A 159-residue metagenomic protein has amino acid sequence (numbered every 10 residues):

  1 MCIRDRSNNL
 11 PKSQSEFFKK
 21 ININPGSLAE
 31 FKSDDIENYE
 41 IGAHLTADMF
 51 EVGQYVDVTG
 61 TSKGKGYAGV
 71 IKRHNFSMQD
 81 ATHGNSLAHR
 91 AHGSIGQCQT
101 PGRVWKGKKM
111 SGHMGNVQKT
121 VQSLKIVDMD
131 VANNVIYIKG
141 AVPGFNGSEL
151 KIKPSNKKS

Functional and structural regions predicted by a protein language model:
R4-S159: Extended basic (Lys/Arg/His-rich) segments that typically form rRNA-contacting surfaces in ribosomal proteins
